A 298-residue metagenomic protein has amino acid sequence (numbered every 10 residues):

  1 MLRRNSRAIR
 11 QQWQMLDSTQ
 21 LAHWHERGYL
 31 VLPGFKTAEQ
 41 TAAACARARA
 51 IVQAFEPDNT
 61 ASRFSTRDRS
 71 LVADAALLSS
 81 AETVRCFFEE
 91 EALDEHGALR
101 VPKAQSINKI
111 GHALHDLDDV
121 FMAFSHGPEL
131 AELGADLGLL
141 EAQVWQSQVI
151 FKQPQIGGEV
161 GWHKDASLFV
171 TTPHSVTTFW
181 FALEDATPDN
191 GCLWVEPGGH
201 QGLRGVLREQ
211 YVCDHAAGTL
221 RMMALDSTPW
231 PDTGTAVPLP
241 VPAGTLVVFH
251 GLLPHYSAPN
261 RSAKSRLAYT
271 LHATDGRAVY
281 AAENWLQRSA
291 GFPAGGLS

Functional and structural regions predicted by a protein language model:
L2-E26, P33-V160, N284, A290-G295: Non-heme Fe(II)-dependent double-stranded beta-helix
R3, I9-R10, A54-F64, L78-T83 (+4 more regions): Non-heme Fe(II)/2-oxoglutarate
A22, A186-L253: Double-stranded beta-helix
Y29, H174-T178, N190, A236-P238 (+1 more regions): Extracellular structured ligand-interaction cores
F124, L139-Q143, Q155, A166 (+3 more regions): Active-site region of the double-stranded beta-helix
L130, P154-I156, D185-P188, Q201 (+2 more regions): Short, charged/polar surface micro-motifs in flexible loops or helix N-caps
F151-D165, G251-Y256: Conserved short histidine dyad/triad with adjacent acidic residue
V170-P188, P240-V241, V248, H272-G276: Short, conserved beta-strand element in jelly-roll/cupin
